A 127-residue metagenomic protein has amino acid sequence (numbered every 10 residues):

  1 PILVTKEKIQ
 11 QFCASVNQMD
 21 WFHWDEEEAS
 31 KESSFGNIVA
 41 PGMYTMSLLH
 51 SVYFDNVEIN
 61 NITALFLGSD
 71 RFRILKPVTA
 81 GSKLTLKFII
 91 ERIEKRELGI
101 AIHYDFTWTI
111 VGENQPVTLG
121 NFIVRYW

Functional and structural regions predicted by a protein language model:
P1, K76-V78: Structured beta->alpha junctions
P1-L67: Hot-dog-fold acyl-thioester-processing enzymes
G36, L75-K76: Short, surface-exposed secondary-structure edge patches
F54-E58, P77, I93: Alpha-helix capping at helix-to-loop junctions
S69-I74: Short alpha-helix capping/helix-loop boundary micro-motifs
V78-W127: HotDog/MaoC-like acyl-thioester-processing domains
